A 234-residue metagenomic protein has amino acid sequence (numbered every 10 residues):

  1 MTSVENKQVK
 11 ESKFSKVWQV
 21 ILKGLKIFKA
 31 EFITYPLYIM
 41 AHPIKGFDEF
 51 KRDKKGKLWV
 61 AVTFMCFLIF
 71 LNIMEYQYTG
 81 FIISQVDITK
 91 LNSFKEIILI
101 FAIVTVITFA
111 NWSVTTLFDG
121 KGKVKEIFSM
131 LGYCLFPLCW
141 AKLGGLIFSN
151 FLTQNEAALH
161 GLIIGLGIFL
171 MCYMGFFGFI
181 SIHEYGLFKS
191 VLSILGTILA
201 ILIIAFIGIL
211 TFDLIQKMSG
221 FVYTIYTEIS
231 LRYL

Functional and structural regions predicted by a protein language model:
T2-A30: Short, non-transmembrane cytosolic segments of multipass membrane proteins
S3-S12, V60-A61, I69-Q77, I88-S93 (+2 more regions): Phosphate-binding glycine-rich loops and adjacent basic patches that engage nucleotide phosphates, nucleic-acid
F14-W18, G56-L68, I127-C134, F188-G196: Alpha-helical membrane-anchoring segments
V17-Q19, K95, L170: A short linear-motif detector with a strong N-terminal bias
I21, K26-K125: Selected alpha-helical membrane-embedding segments in polytopic membrane proteins
G56, T79, V86, P137-W140 (+2 more regions): Hydrophobic alpha-helical segments
N72-L99, G145-I168, A205-L234: Membrane-helix interface segments in multi-pass membrane proteins
T108-I209, D213: Hydrophobic alpha-helical transmembrane segments and adjacent short intramembrane/lumenal linkers of inner/organellar
